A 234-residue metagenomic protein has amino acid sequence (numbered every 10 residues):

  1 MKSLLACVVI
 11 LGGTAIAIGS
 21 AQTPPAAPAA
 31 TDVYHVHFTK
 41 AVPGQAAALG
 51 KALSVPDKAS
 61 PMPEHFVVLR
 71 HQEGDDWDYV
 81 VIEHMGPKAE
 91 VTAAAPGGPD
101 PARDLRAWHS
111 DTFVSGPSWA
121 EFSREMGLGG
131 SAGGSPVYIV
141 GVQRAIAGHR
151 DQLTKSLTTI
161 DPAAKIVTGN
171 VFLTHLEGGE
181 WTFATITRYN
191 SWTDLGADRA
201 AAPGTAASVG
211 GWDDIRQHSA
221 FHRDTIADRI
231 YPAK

Functional and structural regions predicted by a protein language model:
M1-L4: Positively charged n-region of N-terminal signal peptides that target proteins for export
A6-A15: Bacterial N-terminal signal peptides
S20-K234: Short S/T/G/P-rich N-terminal loop/turn motif that feeds into the first structured element of a domain
